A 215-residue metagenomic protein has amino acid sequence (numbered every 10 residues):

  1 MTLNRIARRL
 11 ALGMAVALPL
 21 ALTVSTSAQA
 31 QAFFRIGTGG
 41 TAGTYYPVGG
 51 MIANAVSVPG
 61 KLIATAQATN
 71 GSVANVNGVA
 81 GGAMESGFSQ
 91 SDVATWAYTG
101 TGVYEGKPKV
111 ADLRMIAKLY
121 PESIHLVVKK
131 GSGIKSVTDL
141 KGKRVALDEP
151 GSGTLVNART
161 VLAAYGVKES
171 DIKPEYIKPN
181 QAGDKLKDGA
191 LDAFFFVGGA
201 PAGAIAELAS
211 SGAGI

Functional and structural regions predicted by a protein language model:
M1-R8: N-terminal secretory signal peptides that target proteins for export/translocation
L12, L18-A28: C-terminal segment of classical bacterial N-terminal signal peptides
A30-A97, E105: N-terminal (or domain-start) structured segment
A32-V58, E122-D188: Bilobed "Venus flytrap"/periplasmic-binding protein-like clamshell domains and structurally analogous long
K61-L62, A83-E85, A111-D112, G142-K143 (+2 more regions): Loop/turn elements at helix/coil->beta-strand transitions in domains of secreted/extracellular proteins
N75-V76, W96-Y98, K135-S136, L155-V156 (+2 more regions): Extracytoplasmic/secreted cell-surface and envelope-processing proteins
S91, G102, K168-I215: Pocket-lining segment of extracytoplasmic ligand-binding domains
E105-L119, I124: A structural signal for short loop-to-beta-strand junctions that line the ligand-binding cleft of periplasmic/secreted
